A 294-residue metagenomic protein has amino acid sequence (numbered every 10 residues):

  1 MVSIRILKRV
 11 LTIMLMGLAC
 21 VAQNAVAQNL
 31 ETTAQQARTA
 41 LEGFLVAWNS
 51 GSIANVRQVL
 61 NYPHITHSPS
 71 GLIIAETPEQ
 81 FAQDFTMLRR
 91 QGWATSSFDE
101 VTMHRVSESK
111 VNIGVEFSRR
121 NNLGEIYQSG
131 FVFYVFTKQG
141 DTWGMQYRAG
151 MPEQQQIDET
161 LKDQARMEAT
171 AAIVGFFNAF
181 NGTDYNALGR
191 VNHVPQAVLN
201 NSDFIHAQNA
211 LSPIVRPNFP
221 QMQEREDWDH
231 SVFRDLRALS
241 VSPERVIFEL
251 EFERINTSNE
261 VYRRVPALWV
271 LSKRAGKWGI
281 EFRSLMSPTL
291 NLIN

Functional and structural regions predicted by a protein language model:
V2-L11: Bacterial N-terminal signal peptides that target proteins for export
V10-V21: Bacterial N-terminal signal peptides
V26-A54, Q58, G144-N186, R190: Short, low-complexity N-terminal intrinsically disordered segments enriched in polar/charged residues
F44, V56-R57, H64, F81 (+8 more regions): Hydrophobic pocket/interface hotspot
F44-S52, L60-H64, F85, R89-G92 (+3 more regions): Sec/Tat-exported extracytoplasmic proteins
I65-E76, Q91, Q196-Q208: A short gly/proline-enriched turn/hairpin at secondary-structure junctions
E79-Y127, P213-E260: Surface-exposed, charged secondary-structure patches
Y127-E159, R264-I293: Short beta-strand edge/turn micro-motifs at domain boundaries
